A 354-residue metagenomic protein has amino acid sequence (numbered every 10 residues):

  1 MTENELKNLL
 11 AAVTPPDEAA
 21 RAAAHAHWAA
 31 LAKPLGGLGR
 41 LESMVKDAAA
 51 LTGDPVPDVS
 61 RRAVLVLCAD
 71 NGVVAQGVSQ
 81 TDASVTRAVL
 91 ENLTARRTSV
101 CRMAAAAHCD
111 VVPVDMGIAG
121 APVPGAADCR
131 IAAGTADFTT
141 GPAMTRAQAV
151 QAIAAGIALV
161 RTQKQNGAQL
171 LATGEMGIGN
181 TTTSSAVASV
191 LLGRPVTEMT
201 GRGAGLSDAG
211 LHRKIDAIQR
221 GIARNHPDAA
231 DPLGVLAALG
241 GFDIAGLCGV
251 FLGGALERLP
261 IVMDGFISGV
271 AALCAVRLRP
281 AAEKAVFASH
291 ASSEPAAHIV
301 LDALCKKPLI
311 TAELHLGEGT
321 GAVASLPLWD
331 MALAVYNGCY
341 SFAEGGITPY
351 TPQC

Functional and structural regions predicted by a protein language model:
M1-C354: N-terminal loops that bind phosphate or other acidic moieties and the adjacent beta-alpha structural core
